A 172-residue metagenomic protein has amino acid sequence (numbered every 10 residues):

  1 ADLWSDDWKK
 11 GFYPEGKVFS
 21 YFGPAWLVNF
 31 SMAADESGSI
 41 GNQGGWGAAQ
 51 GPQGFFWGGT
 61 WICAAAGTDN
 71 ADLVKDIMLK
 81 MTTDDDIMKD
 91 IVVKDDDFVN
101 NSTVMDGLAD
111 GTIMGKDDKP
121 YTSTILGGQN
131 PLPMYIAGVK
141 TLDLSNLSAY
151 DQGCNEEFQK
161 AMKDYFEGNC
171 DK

Functional and structural regions predicted by a protein language model:
A1-D76: Extracytoplasmic/periplasmic substrate-binding proteins
V18-F19, D86-I87, C170: Generic structural signal for secondary-structure transition and capping sites
N29, T60-Q152: Mature extracytoplasmic/periplasmic domains
F56-W57, C154-F158: N-terminal alpha-helical segment
I77, F158, G168: Hydrophobic, well-ordered secondary-structure elements that form the walls of internal hydrophobic environments
Q152, K160-K163: A residue-level marker of the well-folded mature domains of exported/periplasmic proteins
D164-K172: Short, charged, surface-exposed loops that flank catalytic or proteolytic processing sites
